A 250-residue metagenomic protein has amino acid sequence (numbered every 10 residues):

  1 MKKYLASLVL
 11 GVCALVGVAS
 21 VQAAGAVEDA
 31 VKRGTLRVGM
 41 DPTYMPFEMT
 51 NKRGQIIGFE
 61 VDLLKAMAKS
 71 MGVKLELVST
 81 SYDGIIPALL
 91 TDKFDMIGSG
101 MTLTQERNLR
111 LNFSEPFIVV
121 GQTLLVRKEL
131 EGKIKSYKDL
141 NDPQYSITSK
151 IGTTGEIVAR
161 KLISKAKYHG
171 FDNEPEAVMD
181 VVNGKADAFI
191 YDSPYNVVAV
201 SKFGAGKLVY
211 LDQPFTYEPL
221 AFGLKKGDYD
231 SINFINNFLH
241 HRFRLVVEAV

Functional and structural regions predicted by a protein language model:
V16-A23: Sec/Tat signal peptide C-region and signal peptidase I cleavage site
A23-G100, L109: Extracytoplasmic small-molecule ligand-binding "clamshell" domains of the periplasmic binding protein/Venus flytrap
G25-A26, T154-Y168, Y210, N237-V250: Ligand-binding clefts/hinges and TM-proximal coupling segments of bilobed small-molecule sensing domains
P42, V119-V126, S193, V197-H240: Periplasmic-binding protein-like
M49-N51, L64-V73, S136-N141, G155-F171 (+1 more regions): Ligand-binding cleft/hinge of the Venus flytrap
K69-S70, V78-S79, D83-M96, R110-N112 (+3 more regions): Short helices/loops that flank or line small-molecule/ion binding pockets
G84, G100-L109, V158-K161, V182-N183 (+1 more regions): A ligand-binding cleft/hinge motif common to bilobed small-molecule-binding domains
K128-Y145: Flexible hinge/capping segments at coil-to-helix
